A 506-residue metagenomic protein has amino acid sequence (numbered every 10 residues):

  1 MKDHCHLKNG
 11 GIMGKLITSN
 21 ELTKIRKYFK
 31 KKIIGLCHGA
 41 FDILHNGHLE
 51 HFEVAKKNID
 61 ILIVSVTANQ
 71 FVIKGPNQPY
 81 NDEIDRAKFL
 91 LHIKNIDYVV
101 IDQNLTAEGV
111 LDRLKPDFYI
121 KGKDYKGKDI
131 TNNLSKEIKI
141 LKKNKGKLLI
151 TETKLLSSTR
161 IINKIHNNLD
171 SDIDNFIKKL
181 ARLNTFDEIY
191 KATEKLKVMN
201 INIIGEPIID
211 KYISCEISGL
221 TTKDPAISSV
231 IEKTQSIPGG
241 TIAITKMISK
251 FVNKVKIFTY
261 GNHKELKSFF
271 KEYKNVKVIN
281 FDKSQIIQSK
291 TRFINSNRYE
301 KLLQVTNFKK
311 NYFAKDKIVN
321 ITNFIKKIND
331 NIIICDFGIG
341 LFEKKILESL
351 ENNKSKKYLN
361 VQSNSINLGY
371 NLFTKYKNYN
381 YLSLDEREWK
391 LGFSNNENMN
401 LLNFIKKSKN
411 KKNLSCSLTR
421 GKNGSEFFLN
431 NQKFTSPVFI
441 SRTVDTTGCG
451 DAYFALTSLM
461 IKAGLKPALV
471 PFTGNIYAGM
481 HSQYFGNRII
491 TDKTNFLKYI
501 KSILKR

Functional and structural regions predicted by a protein language model:
H4-A181, I500, K505-R506: Nucleotidyltransferase catalytic core that binds NTPs
G11-I25, S135, N163-P225, V230-F439 (+4 more regions): Ribokinase/PfkB-type carbohydrate-kinase core domain
H45, D385, T419, G450-D451: Short, conserved phosphate/pyrophosphate- and ester-handling motifs at nucleotide-, phospho-/glycolipid
H48, E83, I237, T241 (+1 more regions): Short, conserved glycine- and acidic-residue-centered signature motifs in active-site or ligand-binding loops
H48, I209, Y453-F454: Short active-site segment of divalent metal-dependent hydrolases/proteases that encodes the spacing between
T153, V438-T457: Short glycine/threonine-rich catalytic loop with a Thr-x-Gly-x-Asp
H481: Short alpha-helical functional segments enriched in proximate histidine and acidic residues
